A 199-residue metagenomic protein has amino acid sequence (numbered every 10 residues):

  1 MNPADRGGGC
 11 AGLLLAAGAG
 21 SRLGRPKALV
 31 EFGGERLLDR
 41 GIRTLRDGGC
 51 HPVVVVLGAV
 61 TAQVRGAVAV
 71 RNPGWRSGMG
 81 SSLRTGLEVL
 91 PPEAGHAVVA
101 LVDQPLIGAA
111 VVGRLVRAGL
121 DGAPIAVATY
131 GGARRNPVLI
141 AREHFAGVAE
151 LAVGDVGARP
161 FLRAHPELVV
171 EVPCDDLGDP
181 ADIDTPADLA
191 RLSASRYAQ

Functional and structural regions predicted by a protein language model:
M1-G8, E150-Q199: Conserved alpha/beta core of the MobA/IspD/sugar-nucleotide pyrophosphorylase nucleotidyltransferase superfamily
P3-R134, R142, P166-C174: Nucleotide and nucleotide-moiety/phosphate-recognizing core
S21-R25, G147-V148, D179-P180: A short acidic, helix-capping loop that chelates divalent metal ions and anchors anionic groups
R25, A110, V148, L189-L192: Active-site-proximal flexible loops/turns
D39, A146, S193: A cross-family signal for key residues in well-ordered alpha-helices that form functional helical elements
G80-L83, V112, F145, D155-R159 (+1 more regions): A general structural signal for well-ordered alpha-helical segments in protein cores
Q104, N136-L139, E150, P180-A181: A residue-level structural signature of the nucleotidyltransferase/glycosyltransferase Rossmann-like core
R135-G147, P186: Conserved nucleotide-sugar donor-binding and metal-coordinating catalytic region shared by glycosyltransferases
